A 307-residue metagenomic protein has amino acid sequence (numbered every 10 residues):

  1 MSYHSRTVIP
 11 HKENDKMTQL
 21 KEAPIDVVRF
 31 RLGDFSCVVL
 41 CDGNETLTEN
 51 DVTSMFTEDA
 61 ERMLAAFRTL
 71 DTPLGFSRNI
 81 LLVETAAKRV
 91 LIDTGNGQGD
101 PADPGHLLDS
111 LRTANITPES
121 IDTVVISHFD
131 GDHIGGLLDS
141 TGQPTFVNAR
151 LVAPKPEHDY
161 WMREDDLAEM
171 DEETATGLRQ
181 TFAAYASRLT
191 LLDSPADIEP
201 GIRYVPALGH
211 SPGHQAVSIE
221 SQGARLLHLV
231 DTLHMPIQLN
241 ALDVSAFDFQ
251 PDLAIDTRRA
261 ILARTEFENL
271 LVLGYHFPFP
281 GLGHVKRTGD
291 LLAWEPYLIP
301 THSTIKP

Functional and structural regions predicted by a protein language model:
Y3-K16: Short, Lys/Arg-enriched N-terminal segments with co-localized hydrophobic residues within the first ~10-30 amino acids
D26-A114, A216-D231: Conserved beta-strand hairpin/beta-sheet module of binuclear metal-dependent hydrolase folds, prominently
D42-G43, T94-G97, F129, P156-E157 (+3 more regions): Active-site metal-binding loops of divalent metal-dependent hydrolases
V90-I92, V125, L151, L226-H228 (+1 more regions): Residue-level marker for buried hydrophobic side chains located in beta-strands that build the well-ordered beta-sheet
G105, R112-I116, S120, V147-P206 (+1 more regions): Metallo-beta-lactamase
I121-D132: Metallo-beta-lactamase
G135-P144, H284-V285: Metal-dependent catalytic neighborhoods of phosphoester/phosphodiester hydrolases
G223-P307: Cap/insert and terminal regions of metallo-dependent hydrolase folds
